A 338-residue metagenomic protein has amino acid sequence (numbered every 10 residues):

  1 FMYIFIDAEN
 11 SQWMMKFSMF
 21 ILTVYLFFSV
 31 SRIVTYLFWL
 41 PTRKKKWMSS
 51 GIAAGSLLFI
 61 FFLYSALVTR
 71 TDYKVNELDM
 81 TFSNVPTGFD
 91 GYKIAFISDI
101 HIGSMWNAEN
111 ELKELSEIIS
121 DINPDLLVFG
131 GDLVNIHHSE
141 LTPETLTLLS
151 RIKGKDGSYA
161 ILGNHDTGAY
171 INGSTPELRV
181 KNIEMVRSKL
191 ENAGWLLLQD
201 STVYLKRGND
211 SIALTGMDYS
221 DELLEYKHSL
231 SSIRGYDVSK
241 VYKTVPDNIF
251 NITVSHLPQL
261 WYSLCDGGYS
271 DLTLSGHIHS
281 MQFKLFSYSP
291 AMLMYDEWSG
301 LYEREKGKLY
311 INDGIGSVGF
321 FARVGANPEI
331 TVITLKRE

Functional and structural regions predicted by a protein language model:
F1-T71: Non-catalytic terminal accessory segments
A8, G51, G55, I60-L67 (+6 more regions): Short, well-ordered helical secondary-structure segments
I33, R43, S83-V85, H165 (+1 more regions): Generic structural motif
L40-A54, F59, Y64-S98, G103-I122: N-terminal signal-anchor transmembrane helix
G88-E338: Soluble catalytic domains of enzymes that build or remodel membrane lipids, polysaccharides, and related
